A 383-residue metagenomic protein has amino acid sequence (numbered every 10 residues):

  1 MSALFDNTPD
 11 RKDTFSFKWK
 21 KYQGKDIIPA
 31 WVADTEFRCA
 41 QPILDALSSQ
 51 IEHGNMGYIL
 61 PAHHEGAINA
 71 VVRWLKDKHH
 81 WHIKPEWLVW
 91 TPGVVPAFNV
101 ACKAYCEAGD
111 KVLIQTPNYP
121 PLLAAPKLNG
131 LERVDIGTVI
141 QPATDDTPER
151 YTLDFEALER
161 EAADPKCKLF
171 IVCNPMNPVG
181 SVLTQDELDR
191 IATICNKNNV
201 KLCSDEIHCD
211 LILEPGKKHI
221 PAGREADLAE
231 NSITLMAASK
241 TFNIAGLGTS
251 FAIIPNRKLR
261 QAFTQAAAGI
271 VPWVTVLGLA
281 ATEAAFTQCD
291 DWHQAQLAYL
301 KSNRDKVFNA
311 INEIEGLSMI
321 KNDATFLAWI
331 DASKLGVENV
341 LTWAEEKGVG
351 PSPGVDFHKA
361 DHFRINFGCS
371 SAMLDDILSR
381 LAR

Functional and structural regions predicted by a protein language model:
M1-G93, V100, A285-T287: N-terminal small-domain helix-loop-helix segment of the aminotransferase-like
R73, T342, E346-S352, D356-R383: PLP-dependent enzyme catalytic core of the Aspartate aminotransferase-like
A104-P126: Conserved PLP-anchoring active-site segment centered on the Schiff-base-forming lysine
D110, L131, K197-K201, E230: A short helix->loop->beta-strand "cap" motif at the edges of active sites that frequently abuts
N129, P165, K197-N198, I314 (+1 more regions): Helix C-cap/helix->beta junction micro-motif
T138-K217: Active-site phosphate-binding strand-loop segment of PLP-dependent enzymes
R224, E230-K301: Conserved core segment of the aminotransferase class I/II
E283, Y299-F308, S318-D331, D361: Conserved glycine-rich beta-strand-loop-beta hairpin in the small C-terminal domain of fold type I
